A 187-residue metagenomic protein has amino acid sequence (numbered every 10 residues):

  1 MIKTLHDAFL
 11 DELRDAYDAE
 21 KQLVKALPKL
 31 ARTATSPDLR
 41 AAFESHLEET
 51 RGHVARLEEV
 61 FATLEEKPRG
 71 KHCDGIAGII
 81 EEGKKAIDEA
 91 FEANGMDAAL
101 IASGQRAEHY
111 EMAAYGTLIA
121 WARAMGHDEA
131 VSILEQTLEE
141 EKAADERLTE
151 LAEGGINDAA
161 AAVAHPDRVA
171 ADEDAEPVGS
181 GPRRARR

Functional and structural regions predicted by a protein language model:
M1-R187: Amphipathic alpha-helical hairpins
